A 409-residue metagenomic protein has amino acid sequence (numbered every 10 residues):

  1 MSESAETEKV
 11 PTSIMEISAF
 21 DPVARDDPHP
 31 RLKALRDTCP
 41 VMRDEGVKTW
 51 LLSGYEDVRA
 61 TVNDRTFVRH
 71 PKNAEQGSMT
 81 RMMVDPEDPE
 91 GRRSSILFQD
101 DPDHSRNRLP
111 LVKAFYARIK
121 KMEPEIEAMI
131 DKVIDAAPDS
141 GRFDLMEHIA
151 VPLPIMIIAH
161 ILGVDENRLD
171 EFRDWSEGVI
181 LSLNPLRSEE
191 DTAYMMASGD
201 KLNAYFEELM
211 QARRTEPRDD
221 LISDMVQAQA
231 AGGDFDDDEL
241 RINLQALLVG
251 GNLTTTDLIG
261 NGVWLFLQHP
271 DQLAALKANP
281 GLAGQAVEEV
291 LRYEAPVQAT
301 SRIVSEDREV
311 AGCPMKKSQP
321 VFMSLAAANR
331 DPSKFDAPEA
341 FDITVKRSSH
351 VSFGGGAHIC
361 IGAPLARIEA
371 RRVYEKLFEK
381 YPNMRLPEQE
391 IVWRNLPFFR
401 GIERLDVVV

Functional and structural regions predicted by a protein language model:
M1-V409: Cytochrome P450
